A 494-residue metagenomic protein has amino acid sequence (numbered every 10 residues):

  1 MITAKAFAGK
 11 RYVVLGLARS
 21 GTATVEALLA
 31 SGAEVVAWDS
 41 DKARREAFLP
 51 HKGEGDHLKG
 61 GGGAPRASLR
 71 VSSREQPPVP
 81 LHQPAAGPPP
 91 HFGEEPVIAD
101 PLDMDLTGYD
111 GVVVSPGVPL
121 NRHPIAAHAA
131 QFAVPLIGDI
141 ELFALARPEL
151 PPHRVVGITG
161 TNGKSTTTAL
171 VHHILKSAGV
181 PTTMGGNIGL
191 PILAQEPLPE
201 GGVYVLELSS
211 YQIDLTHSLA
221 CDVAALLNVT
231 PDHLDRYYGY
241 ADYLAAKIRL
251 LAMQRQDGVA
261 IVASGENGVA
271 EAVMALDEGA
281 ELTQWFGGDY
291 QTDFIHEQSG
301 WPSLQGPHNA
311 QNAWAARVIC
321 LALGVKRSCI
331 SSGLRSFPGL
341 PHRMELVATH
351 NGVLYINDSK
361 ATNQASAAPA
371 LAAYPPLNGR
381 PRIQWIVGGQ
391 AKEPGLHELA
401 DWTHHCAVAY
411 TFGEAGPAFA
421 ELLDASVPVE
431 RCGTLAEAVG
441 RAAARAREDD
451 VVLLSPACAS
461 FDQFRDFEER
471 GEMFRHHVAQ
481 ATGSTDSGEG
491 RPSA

Functional and structural regions predicted by a protein language model:
M1-G55, S73-R74, P80-P84, H91-G138 (+3 more regions): N-terminal leader/targeting and accessory segments in enzymes
T3-Y12, G21-S31, P181, G300-C406: Nucleotide phosphate-binding/pyrophosphate-handling subdomain across enzymes that bind or process nucleotide phosphates
G16, L28, V112, I158 (+10 more regions): Residue-level signal for inorganic ion chemistry
A18, D41, I188, G265-E266 (+1 more regions): Residues in the short beta-alpha loop(s) of Rossmann-like NAD(P)-binding domains
A27, D103-T107, P116, L120-A280 (+2 more regions): Phosphate-binding loop of NTP-binding sites
E34-D39, T183-M184, V205, L454: Short beta-strand "acidic-cap" motif of Rossmann-like dinucleotide-binding folds
E34-S40, A260-S264, I386-V387, C406-E414: Short internal beta-strands
S40, L396-D450, E489-A494: C-terminal helical cap/extension that packs against the catalytic core of soluble nucleotide-cofactor enzymes
